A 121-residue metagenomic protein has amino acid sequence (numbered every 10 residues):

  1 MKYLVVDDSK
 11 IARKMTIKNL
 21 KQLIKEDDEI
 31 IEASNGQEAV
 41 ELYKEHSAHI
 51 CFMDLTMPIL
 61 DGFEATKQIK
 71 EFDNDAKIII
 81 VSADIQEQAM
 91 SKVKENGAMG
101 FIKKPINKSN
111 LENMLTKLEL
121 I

Functional and structural regions predicted by a protein language model:
K10-I31, N96: Two-component/phosphorelay signaling modules centered on CheY-like receiver
E32-I50: Acidic, metal-coordinating helix/loop segments flanking the phosphotransfer/catalytic sites of two-component signaling
M57: Receiver (REC) domain active-site loop signature in two-component systems and cognate sites in sensor histidine kinases
I106-T116: C-terminal output helix
